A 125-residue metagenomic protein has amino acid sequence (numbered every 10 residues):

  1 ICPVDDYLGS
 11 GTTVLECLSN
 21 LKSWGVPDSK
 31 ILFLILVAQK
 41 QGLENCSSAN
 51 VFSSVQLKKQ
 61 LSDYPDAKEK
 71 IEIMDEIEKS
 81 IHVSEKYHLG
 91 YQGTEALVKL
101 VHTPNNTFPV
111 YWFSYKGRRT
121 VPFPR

Functional and structural regions predicted by a protein language model:
I1: Extended, alpha-helix-rich binding/interface surfaces that flank or overlap catalytic cores and mediate recognition
V4-T13: Ser/Thr-glycine-rich phosphate-binding loops at phosphate-binding pockets of nucleotides, nucleotide cofactors
E16-R125: PRPP-dependent phosphoribosyltransferase catalytic core
